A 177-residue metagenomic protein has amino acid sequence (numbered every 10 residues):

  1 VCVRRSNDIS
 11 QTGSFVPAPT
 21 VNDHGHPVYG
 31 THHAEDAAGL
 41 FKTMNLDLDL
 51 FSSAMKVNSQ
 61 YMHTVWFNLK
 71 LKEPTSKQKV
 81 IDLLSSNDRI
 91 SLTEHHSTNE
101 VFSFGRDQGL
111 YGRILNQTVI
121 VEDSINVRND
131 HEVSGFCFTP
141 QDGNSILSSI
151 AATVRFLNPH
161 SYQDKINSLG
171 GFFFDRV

Functional and structural regions predicted by a protein language model:
V1-C137, Q141: C-terminal substrate-binding/catalytic lobe of Rossmann-fold NAD(P)-dependent oxidoreductases
G112-V177: NAD(P)-dependent Rossmann-like dehydrogenase/reductase catalytic/cofactor-binding core
